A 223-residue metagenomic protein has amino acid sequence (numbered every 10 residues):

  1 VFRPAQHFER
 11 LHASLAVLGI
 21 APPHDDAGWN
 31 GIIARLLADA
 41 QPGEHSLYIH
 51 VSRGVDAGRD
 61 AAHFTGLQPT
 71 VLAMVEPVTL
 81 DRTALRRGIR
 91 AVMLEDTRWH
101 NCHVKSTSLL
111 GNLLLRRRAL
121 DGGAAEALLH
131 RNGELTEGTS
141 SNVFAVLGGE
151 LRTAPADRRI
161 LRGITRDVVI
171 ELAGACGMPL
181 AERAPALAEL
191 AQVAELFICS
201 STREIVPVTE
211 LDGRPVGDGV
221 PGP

Functional and structural regions predicted by a protein language model:
V1-A127, N132-E134, D157, E171-P223: Conserved alpha/beta cores of soluble small-molecule-handling proteins
E134-A156, L161-R162: Glycine- and Gly-Pro-enriched alpha-helical subdomains that act as flexible, kink-prone "lid/hinge" or packing modules
G163-V168: Feature captures the catalytic cores and cofactor-binding loops of soluble hydro-lyases/lyases that act on carboxylate
